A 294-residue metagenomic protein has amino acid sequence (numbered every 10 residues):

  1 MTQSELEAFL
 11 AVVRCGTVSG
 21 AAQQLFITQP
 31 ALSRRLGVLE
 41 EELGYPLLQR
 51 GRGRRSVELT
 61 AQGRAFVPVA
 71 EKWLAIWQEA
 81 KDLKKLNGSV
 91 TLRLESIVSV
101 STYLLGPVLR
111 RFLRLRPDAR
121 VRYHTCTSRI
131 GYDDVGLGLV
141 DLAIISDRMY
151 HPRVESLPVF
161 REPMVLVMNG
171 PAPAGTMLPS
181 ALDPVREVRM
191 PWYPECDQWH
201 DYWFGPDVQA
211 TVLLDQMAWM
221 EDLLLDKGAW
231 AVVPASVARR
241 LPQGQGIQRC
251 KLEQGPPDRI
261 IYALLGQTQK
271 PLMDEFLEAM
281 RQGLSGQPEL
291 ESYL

Functional and structural regions predicted by a protein language model:
A11-T28: Short helix-boundary/capping micro-motifs
E40-L59: A short LG(V/I)-centered, amphipathic sequence patch enriched for acidic residue(s) preceding the LG motif
E42-L43, F66-N87, M280: Alpha-helical linker/hinge and terminal dimerization helices associated with HTH transcriptional regulators
S89-H151, L214: Central regulatory/effector-binding core of bacterial HTH transcription factors
T127-G131, G136, S146, E195 (+2 more regions): Hydrophobic hinge/microswitch elements
E155-P194, I260-T268: Hydrophobic/proline-rich hinge and linker segments of small-molecule sensing/allosteric domains, predominantly
A174, A181-D207, A235, M273-D274 (+1 more regions): Secondary-structure junction motif
Q198, A235-G244, Q254-L294: C-terminal effector-binding regulatory domain of bacterial HTH transcription factors
